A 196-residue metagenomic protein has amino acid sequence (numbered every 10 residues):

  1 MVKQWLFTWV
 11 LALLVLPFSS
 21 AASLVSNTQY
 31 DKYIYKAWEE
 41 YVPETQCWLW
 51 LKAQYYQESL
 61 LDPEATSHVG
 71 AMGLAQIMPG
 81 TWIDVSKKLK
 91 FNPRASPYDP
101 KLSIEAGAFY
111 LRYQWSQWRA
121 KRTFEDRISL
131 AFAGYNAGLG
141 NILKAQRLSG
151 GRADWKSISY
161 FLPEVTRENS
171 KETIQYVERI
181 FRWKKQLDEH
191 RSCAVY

Functional and structural regions predicted by a protein language model:
V2-Q4, A21-K36, G80-F109, Y113-Y196: Non-catalytic cell-wall polysaccharide-engagement segments
T8-P17: Bacterial N-terminal signal peptides
Y35-E39, Y55-Y56: Short amphipathic alpha-helical segments enriched in leucine
W38-W48, A120: Short, charged helix-capping/linker segments at alpha-helix termini
Q46-L51, Y56, V69-M72, R127-I128 (+1 more regions): Extracytoplasmic
A53, Q76, A131-A133: Soluble periplasmic/extracytoplasmic beta-strand elements of cell-envelope proteins
Y56-I77, T81, G138, I180 (+1 more regions): Cell-wall polysaccharide-cleaving catalytic domain and substrate-binding groove, primarily in peptidoglycan/chitin
